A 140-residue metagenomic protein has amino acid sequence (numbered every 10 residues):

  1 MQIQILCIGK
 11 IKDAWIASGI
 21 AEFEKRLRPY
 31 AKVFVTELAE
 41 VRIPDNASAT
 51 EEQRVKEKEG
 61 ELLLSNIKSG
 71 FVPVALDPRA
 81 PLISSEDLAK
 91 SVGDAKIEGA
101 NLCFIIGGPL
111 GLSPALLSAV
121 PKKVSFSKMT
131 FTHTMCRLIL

Functional and structural regions predicted by a protein language model:
M1-L27: N-terminal beta1-alpha1 ligand-phosphate binding loop
I5, V74, G107, L140: Conserved RecA-like P-loop NTPase ATPase core
L6, F34-T36: General small-molecule cofactor/ligand-binding pocket signal
I11, P78-P81, G108-G111: Short glycine-rich anion-binding loops that position phosphate/pyrophosphate groups of nucleotides and phosphorylated
A14, I20-E24, V33, E52 (+1 more regions): Short Lys/Arg-rich amphipathic alpha-helical segments
A31, G70-F71, V120-P121: Short, well-ordered alpha-helix to beta-strand connector turns
A39-A100: S-adenosyl-L-methionine/SAH cofactor-binding core of RNA-modifying enzymes
P114-L140: Structured adenosyl-cofactor binding patch, chiefly the S-adenosyl-L-methionine
